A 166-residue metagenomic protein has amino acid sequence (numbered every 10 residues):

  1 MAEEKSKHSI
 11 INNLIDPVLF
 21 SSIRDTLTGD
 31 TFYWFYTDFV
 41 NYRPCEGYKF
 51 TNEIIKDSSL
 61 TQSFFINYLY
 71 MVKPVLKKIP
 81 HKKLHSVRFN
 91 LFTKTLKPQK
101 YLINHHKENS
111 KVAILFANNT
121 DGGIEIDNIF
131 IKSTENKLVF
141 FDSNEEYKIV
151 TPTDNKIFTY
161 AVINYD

Functional and structural regions predicted by a protein language model:
M1-K83: Non-heme Fe(II)/2-oxoglutarate
F32, D121-E125, Y147: Substrate-binding/catalytic groove segments of enzymes that remodel or degrade extracellular structural polymers
L91-T93, A117, Y165: Short beta-strand segments enriched in hydrophobic/aromatic residues within well-folded beta-rich domains
K97-Y101, E108, F116-T134: A short beta-strand-loop-beta hairpin characteristic of the jelly-roll/cupin
L102-N104, E146-D154: Short beta-strand His + acidic residue motifs that chelate non-heme Fe in jelly-roll/DSBH and cupin folds
A113-I114, N155-D166: A short hydrophobic beta-strand segment most commonly corresponding to one strand of the jelly-roll/cupin
I131-Y147: Conserved metal-binding segment of the jelly-roll/cupin
